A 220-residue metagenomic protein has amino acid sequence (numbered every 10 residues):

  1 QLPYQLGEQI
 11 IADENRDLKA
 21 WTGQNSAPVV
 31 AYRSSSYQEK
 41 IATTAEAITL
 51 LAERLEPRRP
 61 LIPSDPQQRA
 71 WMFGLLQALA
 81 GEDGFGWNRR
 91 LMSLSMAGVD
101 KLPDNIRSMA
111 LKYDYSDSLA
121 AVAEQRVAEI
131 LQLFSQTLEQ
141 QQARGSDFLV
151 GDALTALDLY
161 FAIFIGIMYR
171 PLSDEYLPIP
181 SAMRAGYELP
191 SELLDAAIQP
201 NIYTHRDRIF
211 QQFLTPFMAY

Functional and structural regions predicted by a protein language model:
Q1-N105: GST-like domain detector, emphasizing the conserved glutathione-binding G-site in the N-terminal thioredoxin-like
E46, F73, A128-Q132, Y203: Generic alpha-helical structural signal
L51, T137, R208-Q212: C-terminal alpha-helix
E56, L138-Q142, F213: A general structural signal marking secondary-structure boundaries and capping sites
G81-P180: GST-like fold's C-terminal all-alpha helical module
F164-P216: Short His-centered aromatic/hydrophobic patch
Y220: C-terminal edge-of-domain segments
